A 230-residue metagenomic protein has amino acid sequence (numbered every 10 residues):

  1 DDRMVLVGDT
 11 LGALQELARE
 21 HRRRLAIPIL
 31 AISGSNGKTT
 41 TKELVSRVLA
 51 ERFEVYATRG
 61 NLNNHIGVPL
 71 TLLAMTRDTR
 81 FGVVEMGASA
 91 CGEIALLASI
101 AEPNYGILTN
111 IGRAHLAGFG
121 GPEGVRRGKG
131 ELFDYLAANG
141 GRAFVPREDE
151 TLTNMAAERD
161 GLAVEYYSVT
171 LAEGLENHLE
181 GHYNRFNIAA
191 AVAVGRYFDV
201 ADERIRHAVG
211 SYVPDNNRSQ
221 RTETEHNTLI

Functional and structural regions predicted by a protein language model:
D1-D2, Y105-L229: Acidic, Mg2+-coordinating active-site environments of NTP-dependent enzymes
L6, G12-A143, T153-R159: Phosphate-binding loop of NTP-binding sites
G82, L229-I230: Residue-level marker for buried hydrophobic side chains located in beta-strands that build the well-ordered beta-sheet
